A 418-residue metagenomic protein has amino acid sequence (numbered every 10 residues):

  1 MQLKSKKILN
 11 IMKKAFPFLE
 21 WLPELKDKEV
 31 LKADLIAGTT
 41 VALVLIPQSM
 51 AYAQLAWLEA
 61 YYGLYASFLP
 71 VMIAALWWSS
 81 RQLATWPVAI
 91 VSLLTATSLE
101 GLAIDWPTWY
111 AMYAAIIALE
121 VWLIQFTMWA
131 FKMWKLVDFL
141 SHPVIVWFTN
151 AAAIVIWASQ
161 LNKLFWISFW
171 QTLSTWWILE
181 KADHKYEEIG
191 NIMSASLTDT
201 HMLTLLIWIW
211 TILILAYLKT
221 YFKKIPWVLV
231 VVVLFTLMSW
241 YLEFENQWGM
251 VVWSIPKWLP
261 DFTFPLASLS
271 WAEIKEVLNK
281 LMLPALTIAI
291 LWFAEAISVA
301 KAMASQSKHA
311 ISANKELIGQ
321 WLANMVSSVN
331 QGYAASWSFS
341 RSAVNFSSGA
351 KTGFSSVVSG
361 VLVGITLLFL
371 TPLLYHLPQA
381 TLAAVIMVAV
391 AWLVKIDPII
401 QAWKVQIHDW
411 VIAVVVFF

Functional and structural regions predicted by a protein language model:
Q2-F418: Transmembrane helical cores of multi-pass ion-transport proteins
